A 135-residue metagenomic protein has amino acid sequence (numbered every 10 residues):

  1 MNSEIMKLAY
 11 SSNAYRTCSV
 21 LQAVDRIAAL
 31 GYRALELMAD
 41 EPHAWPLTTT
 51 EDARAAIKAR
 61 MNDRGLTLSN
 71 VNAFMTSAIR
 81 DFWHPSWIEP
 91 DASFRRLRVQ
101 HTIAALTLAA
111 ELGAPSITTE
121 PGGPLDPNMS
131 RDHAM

Functional and structural regions predicted by a protein language model:
N2-E4, V24-G31, T49-M75, A104-G113: Acidic (Asp/Glu)-rich catalytic clusters
E4-K7, A28, A34-L37, N128-M135: Acidic/histidine-rich catalytic cores of soluble enzymes
M6, T17, V24, A44-T48 (+1 more regions): Gly/Pro-rich active-site loop or hairpin
M6-S12, R33-L37, L68-A73, I117-T119: Hydrophobic faces of well-ordered beta-strands that scaffold small-molecule active sites in alpha/beta enzyme cores
S11-S12, W45-P46, S93-F94, A134: A generic structural signal for short
S12-C18: Short polar catalytic/cofactor-binding loops
L21, D63, A78-M135: Active-site acidic/histidine proton-transfer and metal-coordination neighborhood in alpha/beta enzyme cores
M38-N62, P121-M129: Glycine-rich, proline-tolerant flexible connector loops at the mouths of alpha/beta enzymes
